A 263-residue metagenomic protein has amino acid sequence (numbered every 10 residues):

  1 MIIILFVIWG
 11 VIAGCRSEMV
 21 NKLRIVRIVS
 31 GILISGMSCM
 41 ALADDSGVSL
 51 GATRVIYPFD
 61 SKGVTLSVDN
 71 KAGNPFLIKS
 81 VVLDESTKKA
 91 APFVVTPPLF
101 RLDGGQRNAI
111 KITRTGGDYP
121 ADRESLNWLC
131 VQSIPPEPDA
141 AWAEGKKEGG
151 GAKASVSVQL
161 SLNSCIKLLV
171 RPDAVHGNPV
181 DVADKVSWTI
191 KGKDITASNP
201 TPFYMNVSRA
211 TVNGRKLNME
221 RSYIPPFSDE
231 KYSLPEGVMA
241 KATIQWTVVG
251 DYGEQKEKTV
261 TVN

Functional and structural regions predicted by a protein language model:
D44-S67, G177-S187, R221: Beta-sheet-dominated interaction scaffolds and their linkers
S46-S49, S67, K71-T113: Surface-exposed binding patches on compact interaction domains or structured appendages
F59-T65, D122-L126, K191: Short, solvent-exposed loop/turn segments enriched in Ser/Thr/Gly
V68-A72, I195-T201: Asparagine-centered strand-capping/turn motif at beta-strand->loop junctions
N74-V82, A141, S198, M205-A210: Short, hydrophobic/aromatic beta-strand segments
A91-D118, R215-K241: Intrinsically disordered, low-complexity Pro/Gly/Ser/Thr-rich segments with frequent PxxP/GP/PP motifs and embedded
G117-V175, K241-N263: Terminal connector regions
